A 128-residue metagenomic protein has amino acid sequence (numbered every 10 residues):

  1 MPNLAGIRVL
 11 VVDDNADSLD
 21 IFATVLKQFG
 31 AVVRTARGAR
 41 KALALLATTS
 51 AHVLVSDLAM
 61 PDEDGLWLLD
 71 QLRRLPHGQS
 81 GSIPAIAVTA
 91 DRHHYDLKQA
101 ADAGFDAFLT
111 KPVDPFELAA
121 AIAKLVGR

Functional and structural regions predicted by a protein language model:
A16-R34: Two-component/phosphorelay signaling modules centered on CheY-like receiver
R37-K41, D64-D70: Acidic catalytic/metal-coordinating carboxylates
A47-T49, R73-S82, A103: Conserved phosphotransfer cores of two-component systems
T49-V55: Active-site beta3 strand of CheY-like receiver
P61, H93, K111: The feature encodes the CheY-like receiver
W67, R92-A107, A120: Alpha4 helix (beta4-alpha4-beta5 surface) of REC/receiver domains from two-component response regulators
I86-V88: Hydrophobic/aromatic residues positioned on beta-strands within the core alpha/beta folds
V113-I122: C-terminal output helix
